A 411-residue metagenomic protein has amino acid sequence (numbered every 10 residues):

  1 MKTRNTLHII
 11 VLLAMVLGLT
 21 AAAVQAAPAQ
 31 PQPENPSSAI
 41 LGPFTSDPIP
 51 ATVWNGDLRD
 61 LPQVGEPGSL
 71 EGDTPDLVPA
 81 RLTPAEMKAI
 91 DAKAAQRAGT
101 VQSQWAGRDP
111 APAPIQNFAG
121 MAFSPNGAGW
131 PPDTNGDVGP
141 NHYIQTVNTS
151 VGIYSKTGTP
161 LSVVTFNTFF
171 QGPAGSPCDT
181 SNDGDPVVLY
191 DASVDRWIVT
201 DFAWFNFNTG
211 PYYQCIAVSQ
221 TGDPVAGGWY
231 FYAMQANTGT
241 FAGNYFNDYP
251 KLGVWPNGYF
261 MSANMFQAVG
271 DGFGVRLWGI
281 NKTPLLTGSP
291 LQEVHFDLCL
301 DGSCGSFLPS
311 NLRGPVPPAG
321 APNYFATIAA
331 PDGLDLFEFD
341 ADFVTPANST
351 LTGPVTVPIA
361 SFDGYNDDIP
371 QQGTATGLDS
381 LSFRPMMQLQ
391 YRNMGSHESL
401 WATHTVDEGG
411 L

Functional and structural regions predicted by a protein language model:
K2-V11: Bacterial N-terminal signal peptides that target proteins for export
I10-A21: Bacterial N-terminal signal peptides
A27-L411: C-terminal PAP-associated
